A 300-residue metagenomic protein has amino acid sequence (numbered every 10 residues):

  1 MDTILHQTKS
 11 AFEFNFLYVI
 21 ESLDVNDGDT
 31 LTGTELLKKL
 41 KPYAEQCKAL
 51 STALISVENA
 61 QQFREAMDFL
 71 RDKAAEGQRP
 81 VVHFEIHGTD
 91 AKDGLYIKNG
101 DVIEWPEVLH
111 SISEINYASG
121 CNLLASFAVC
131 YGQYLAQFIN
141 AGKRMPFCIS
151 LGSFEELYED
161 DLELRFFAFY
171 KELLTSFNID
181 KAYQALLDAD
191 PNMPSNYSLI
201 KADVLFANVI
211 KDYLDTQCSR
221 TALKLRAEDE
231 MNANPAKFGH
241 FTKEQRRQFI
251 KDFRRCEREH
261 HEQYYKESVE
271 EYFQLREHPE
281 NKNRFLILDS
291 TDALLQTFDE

Functional and structural regions predicted by a protein language model:
M1-E104, A118, N122-A128, A222: A domain-level signal for caspase-like cysteine endopeptidase catalytic cores and their zymogen-processing architecture
T34-E35, G142-K143, F167: Short, solvent-exposed amphipathic alpha-helical segments in soluble enzyme and RNA/protein-processing domains
P42-Q46, E76-P80, E107-L109, S150-S153 (+1 more regions): Glycine-rich loops and low-complexity Gly/Arg-rich segments that provide flexible linkers or classic glycine-based
K98-L164: Catalytic cores of nucleophile-dependent amide-cleaving enzymes
E163-L174: Short, small-residue alpha-helix embedded
T175-H261: A conserved mid-domain beta-alpha-beta active-site/ligand-binding segment of alpha/beta enzyme cores
A236-E300: Extended non-globular C-terminal regions
